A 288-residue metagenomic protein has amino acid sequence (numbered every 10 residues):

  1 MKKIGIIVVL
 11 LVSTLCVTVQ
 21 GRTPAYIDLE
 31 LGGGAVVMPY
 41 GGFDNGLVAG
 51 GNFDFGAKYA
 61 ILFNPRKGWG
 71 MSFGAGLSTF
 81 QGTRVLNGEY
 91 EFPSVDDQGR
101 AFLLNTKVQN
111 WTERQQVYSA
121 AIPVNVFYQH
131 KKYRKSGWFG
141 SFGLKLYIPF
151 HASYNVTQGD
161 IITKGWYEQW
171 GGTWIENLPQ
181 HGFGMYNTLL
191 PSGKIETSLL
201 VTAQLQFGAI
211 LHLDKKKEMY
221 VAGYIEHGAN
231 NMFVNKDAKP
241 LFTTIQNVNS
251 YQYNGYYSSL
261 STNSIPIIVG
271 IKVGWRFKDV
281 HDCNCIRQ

Functional and structural regions predicted by a protein language model:
I4-L15: Sec-dependent N-terminal signal peptides
G21-L29, K67-F73, Q116, R134-G140 (+2 more regions): Outer-envelope beta-barrel architecture signal
R22-S72, S78, G82-R84: Start-of-domain marker
L31-A35, F53-F63, A75-L77, I122-Y128 (+4 more regions): Residues on the lipid-exposed face of transmembrane beta-strands in outer-membrane beta-barrel proteins
V37-G50, F80-Y118, P149-L200, M232-F242 (+1 more regions): Extracellular/periplasm-exposed beta-strand and loop segments of Gram-negative cell-envelope proteins, dominated by
G50-G56, G68-G70, V117-P123, G137-F139 (+2 more regions): Transmembrane beta-barrel architecture of outer-membrane proteins
V201, G208-K239: Extended, basic/helix-rich recognition subdomains
N263-Q288: Outer-membrane beta-barrel "beta-signal"
